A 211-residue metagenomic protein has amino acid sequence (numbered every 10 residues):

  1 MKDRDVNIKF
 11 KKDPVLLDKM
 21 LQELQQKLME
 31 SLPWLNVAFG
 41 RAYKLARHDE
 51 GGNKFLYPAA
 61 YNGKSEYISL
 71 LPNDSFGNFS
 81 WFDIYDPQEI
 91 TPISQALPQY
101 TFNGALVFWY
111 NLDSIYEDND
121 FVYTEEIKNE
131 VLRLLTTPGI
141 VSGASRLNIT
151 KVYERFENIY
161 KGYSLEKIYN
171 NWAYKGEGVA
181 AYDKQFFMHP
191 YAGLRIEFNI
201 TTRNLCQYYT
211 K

Functional and structural regions predicted by a protein language model:
M1-A38, Q95-Q99, I149-K211: Short, charged interaction patches at domain edges and termini
M1-S94: Small/polar-rich, solvent-exposed N-terminal microdomains that initiate assembly or binding
Y43, K54-F55, E66, S142 (+4 more regions): Polar low-complexity intrinsically disordered regions enriched in Ser/Thr and small residues
L56-L71, G143-K161: A broad, low-specificity signal for short, low-complexity segments enriched in glycine/proline and polar/charged
F79-S80, G104, I196: A broad, low-specificity signal marking well-ordered, structured residues that form hydrophobic/aromatic
I84, F108, I196-I200: Hydrophobic side chains in beta-strands
P87, N111-D113, T201-R203: Short, flexible beta-strand-to-coil junctions
I93-T101, A105-K151: Extracellular/virion structural assembly segments
